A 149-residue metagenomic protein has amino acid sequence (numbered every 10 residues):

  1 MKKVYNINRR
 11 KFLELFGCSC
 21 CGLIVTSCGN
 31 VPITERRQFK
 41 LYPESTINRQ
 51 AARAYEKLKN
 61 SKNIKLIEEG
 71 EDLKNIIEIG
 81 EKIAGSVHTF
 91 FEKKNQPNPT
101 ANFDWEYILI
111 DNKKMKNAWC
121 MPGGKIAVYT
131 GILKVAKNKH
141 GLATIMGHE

Functional and structural regions predicted by a protein language model:
M1-L23: N-terminal secretory signal peptides and thylakoid transit peptides that target proteins across membranes
V25-S27: C-terminal segment of classical bacterial N-terminal signal peptides
G29-M146: Peri-catalytic and regulatory segments of divalent metal-dependent proteins
E149: Walker B catalytic acidic pair
